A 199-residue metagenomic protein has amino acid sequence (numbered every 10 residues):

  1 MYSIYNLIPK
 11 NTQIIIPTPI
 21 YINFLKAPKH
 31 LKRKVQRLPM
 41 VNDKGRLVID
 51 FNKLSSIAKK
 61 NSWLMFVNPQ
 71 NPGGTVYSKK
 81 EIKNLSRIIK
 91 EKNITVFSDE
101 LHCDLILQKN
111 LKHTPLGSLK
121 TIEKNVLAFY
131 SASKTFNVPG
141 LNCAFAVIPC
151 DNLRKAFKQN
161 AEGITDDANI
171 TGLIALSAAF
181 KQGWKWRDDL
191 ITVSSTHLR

Functional and structural regions predicted by a protein language model:
M1, I20-F24: Conserved coil-to-alpha-helix start sites within the AMP-binding
M1-Q13: Phosphate-binding glycine-rich loop
T12, R33, E91-T95, E123-K124: A short helix->loop->beta-strand "cap" motif at the edges of active sites that frequently abuts
I15, Q36, F97, L127-F129: Structural detector of well-ordered beta-strand residues that form the stable sheet scaffold of enzyme domains
P28: Short hydrophobic alpha-helical segments of the AMP-binding
Q36, V41-L111: Active-site phosphate-binding strand-loop segment of PLP-dependent enzymes
N125-S195: PLP-dependent aminotransferase class I/II
